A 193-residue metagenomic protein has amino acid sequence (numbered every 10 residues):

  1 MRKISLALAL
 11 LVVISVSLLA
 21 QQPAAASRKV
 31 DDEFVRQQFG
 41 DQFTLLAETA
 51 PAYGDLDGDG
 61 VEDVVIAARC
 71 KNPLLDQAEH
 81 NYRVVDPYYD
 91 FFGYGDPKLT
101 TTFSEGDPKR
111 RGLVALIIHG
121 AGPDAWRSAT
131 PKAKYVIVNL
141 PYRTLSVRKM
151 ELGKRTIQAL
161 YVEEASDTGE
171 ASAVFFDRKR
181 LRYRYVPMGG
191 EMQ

Functional and structural regions predicted by a protein language model:
M1-I4: Positively charged n-region of N-terminal signal peptides that target proteins for export
L6-A7, E48: Short hydrophobic "helix-edge" motifs at membrane interfaces and signal-peptide entry regions
A7-S17: Bacterial N-terminal signal peptides
Q21-Q193: Beta-propeller-forming repeat regions
